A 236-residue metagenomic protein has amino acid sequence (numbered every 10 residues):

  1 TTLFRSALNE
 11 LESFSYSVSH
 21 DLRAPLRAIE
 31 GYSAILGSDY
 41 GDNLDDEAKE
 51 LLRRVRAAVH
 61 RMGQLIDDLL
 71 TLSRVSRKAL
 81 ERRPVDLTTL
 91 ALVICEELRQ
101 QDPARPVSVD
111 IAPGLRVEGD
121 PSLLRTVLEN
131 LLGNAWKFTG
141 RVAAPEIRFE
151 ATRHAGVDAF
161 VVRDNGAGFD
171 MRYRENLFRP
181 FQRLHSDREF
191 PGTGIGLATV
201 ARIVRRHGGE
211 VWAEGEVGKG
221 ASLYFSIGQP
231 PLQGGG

Functional and structural regions predicted by a protein language model:
G37-A48: Short acidic helix/loop segment immediately C-terminal to the autophosphorylated histidine in two-component histidine
A57-M62: Short alpha-helical segment of the dimerization/phosphotransfer core of two-component systems
E81-E96, R148-A151: A conserved beta-strand-to-alpha-helix junction within the catalytic ATP-binding
R83, P103-R116, T152: Conserved catalytic submotifs in the C-terminal HATPase_c
F169-F181: Short conserved segment of the HATPase_c
G196, V200: Short alpha-helical Gxxx[C/S/T] motif in the catalytic ATP-binding
V204-R205: Detector for a conserved hydrophobic position within an alpha-helical segment of the HATPase_c
G208-E214: Glycine-rich ATP-binding loops of the HATPase_c
